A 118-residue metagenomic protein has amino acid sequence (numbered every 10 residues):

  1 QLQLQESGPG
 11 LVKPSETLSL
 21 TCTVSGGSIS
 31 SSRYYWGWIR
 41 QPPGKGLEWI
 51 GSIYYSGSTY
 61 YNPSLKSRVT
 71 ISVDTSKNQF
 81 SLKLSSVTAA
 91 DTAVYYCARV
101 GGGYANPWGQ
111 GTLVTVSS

Functional and structural regions predicted by a protein language model:
Q1-S118: Extracellular domains of the immunoglobulin superfamily
